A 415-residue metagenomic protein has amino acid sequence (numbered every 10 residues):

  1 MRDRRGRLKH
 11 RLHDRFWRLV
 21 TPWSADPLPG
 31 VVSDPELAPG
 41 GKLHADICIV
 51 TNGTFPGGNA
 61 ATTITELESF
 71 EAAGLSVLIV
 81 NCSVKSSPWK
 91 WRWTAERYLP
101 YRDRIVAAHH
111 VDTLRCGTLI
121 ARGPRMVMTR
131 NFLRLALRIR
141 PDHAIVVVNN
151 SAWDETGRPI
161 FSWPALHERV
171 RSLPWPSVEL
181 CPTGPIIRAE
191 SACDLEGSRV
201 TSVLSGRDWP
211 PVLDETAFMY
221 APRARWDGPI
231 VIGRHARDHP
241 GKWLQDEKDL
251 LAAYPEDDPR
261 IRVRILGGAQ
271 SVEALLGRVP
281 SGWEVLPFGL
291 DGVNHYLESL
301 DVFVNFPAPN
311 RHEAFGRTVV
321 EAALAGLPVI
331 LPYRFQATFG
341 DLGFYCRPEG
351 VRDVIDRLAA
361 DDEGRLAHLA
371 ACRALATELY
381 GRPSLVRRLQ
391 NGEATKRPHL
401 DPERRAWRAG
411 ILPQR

Functional and structural regions predicted by a protein language model:
M1-D46, K90-Y101, T201-D227, H399-R415: Non-catalytic membrane-proximal stalk/linker segments that position and tether the catalytic domains
V31-E36, C48-N52, A60-W175, P185-S191: Extended catalytic core of nucleotide-activated donor transferases of GT-like folds
T62, E68, A165, I186-A192 (+1 more regions): Conserved catalytic-core segment of nucleotide-activated headgroup transferases in glycan assembly
L114, L290-D301, L324: Short acidic alpha-helix that forms the nucleotide-activated donor recognition element in Leloir-type transferases
V304-V320, P332-D341: Nucleotide-sugar-dependent
L324-L331: Short hydrophobic beta-strand element within catalytic cores of glycosyltransferases and related nucleotide-activated
A337-R357: Change "using UDP/GDP/dTDP sugars" to "using nucleotide sugars
E349, A359-Q414: A charged, aromatic-enriched C-terminal amphipathic alpha-helix characteristic of glycosyltransferases across folds
